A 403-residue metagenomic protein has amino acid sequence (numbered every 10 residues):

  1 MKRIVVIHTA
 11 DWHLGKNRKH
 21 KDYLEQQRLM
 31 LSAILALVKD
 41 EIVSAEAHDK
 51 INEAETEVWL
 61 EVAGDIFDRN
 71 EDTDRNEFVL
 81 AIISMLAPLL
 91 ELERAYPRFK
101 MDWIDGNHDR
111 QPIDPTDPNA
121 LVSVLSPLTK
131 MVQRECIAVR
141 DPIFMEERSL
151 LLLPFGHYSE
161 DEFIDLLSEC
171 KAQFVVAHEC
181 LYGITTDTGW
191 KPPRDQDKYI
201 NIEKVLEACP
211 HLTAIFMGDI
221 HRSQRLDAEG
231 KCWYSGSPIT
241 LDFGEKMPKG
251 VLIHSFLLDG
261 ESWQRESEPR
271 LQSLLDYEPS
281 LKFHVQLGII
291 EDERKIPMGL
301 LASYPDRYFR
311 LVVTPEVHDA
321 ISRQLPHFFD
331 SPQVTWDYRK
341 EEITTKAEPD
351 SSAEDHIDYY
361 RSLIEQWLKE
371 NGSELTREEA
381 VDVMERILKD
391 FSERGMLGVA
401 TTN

Functional and structural regions predicted by a protein language model:
K2, S255-N403: Accessory, non-catalytic peripheral segments of nucleic-acid enzymes
I4-K16, E147-H157, F174-E179, C232-G236: Active-site-proximal beta-strand elements of phosphoester/diester hydrolases
D11, D65, G106, L150 (+5 more regions): Divalent metal-coordination and catalytic microenvironments
H13-N17, D68-E71, D102-P115, H157-E160 (+3 more regions): Active-site environment of divalent metal-dependent phosphoester hydrolases
H20-I143, A208-L212: Core catalytic region of metal-dependent phosphoesterases/phosphodiesterases, especially metallo-beta-lactamase-like
L89-P97, L167-C170, V205-H211, D227-A228 (+2 more regions): Short, conserved loop/helix-junction motifs that constitute active-site signature segments in enzyme catalytic cores
D102-D105, D109-I200, K204: Conserved catalytic scaffold of divalent metal-dependent phosphoesterases
T188-W263: Conserved beta-sheet core of the metallophosphoesterase superfamily
